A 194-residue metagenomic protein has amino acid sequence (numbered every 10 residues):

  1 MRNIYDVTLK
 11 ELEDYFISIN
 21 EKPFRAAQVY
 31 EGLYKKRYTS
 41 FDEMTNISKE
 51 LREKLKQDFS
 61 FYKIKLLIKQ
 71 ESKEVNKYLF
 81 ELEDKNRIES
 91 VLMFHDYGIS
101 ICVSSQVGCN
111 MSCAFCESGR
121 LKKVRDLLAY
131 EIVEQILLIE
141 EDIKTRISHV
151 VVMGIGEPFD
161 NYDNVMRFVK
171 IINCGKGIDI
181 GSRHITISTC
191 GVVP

Functional and structural regions predicted by a protein language model:
M1-I99: Flexible, acidic/Gly-rich N-terminal and inter-domain linker regions that tether and position cofactor-handling modules
Q57, I88-M93, Y97-P194: Conserved Radical SAM active-site core
